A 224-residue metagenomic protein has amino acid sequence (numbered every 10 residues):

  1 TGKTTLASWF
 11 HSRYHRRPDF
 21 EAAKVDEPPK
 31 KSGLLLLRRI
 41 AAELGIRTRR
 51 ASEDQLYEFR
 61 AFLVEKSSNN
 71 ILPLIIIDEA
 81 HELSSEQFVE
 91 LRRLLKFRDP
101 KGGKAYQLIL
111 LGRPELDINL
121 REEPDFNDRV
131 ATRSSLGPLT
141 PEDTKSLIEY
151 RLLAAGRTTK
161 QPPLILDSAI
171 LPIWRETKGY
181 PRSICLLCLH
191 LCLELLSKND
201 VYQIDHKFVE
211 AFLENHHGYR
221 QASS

Functional and structural regions predicted by a protein language model:
T1-F20: P-loop NTPase Walker A phosphate-binding motif
S8, S12, D125, L152-S224: C-terminal alpha-helical "lid" subdomain
H11, L116-A131: Short regulatory helix/loop adjacent to the ATP-binding pocket of P-loop NTPases
D26-P29, N119-L120, A131-K145: Conserved AAA+ ATPase "SRH/arginine-finger" region at the nucleotide-binding site
K31-R50: Conserved NTP-binding/hydrolysis module of P-loop NTPases
G33-R38, P141-E149, D167-I170: An amphipathic alpha-helix signature
A42-L44, P114, E142-T159: Conserved AAA+ ATPase "sensor/coupling" helix adjacent to the nucleotide-binding pocket
R60-V64, S68-L111, E115-R121: Conserved Walker B catalytic segment
